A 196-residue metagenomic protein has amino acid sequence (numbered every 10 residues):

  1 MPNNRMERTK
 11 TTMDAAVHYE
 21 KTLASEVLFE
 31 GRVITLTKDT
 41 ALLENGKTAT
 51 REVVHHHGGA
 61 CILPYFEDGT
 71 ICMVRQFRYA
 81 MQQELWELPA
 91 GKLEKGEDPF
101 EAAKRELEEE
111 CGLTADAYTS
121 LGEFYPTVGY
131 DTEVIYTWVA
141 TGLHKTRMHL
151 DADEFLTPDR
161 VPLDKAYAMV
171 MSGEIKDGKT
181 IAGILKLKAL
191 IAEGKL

Functional and structural regions predicted by a protein language model:
P2-E30: Extreme N-terminal tail/first-helix region
E7-R8, A16-Y19, R51, A60-R105 (+1 more regions): Conserved Nudix-box catalytic region and its N-terminal flanking loop in Nudix hydrolases and closely related
A24-C61, E67: Acidic, metal-coordinating catalytic segment for phosphate/diphosphate chemistry, firing primarily on the Nudix
D39, G69, L107, I184: Terminal peptide-recognition signature
L42, Y79, H144-K145: Active-site/binding-pocket entry motifs
A49, G58-C61, F66, K92-G178: Unchanged
Y167-L196: Long hydrophobic alpha-helical segments typical of transmembrane helices together with their membrane-interfacial
